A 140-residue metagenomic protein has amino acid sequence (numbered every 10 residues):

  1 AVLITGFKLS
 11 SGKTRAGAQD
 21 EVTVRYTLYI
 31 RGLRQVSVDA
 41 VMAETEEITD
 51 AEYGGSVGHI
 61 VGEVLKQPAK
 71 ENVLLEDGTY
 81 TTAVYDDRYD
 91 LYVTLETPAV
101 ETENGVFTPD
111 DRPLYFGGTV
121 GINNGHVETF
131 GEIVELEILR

Functional and structural regions predicted by a protein language model:
A1-R140: Beta-strand/loop-dominated core regions that host nucleotide or nucleotide-derived cofactor-binding catalytic loops
